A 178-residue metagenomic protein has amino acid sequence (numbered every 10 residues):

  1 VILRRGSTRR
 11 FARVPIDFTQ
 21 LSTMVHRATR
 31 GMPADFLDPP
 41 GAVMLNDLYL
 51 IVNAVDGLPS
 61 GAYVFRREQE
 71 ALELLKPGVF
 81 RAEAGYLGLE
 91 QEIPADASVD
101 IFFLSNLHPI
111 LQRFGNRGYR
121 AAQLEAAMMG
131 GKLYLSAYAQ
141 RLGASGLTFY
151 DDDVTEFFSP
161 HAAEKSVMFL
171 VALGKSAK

Functional and structural regions predicted by a protein language model:
V1-V99: N-terminal amphipathic, basic helical "cap/leader" segment at the start of enzyme domains
R5-F11, Q112-Y119, L135: Glycine- and acidic
M24, L48, I101, R117-E156: Small-aliphatic-rich amphipathic alpha-helix that forms the alpha element of a beta-alpha
D35-L37, L58-A62, A71-L75, L87 (+5 more regions): Extended hydrophobic-aromatic, low-complexity segments
V43-L45, P59, D96-D100, G130-K132 (+2 more regions): Active-site lining segments that contact anionic ligands and/or coordinate catalytic metals
N53-D56, Q69-E70, V79-F80, N106-P109 (+2 more regions): Short, glycine-/Ser/Thr-/acidic-enriched flexible segments
Q91-Y119: Active-site-adjacent "gating/activation" loops or surface patches in catalytic cores
S159-K178: A glycine-rich helix N-cap at a beta->alpha junction
